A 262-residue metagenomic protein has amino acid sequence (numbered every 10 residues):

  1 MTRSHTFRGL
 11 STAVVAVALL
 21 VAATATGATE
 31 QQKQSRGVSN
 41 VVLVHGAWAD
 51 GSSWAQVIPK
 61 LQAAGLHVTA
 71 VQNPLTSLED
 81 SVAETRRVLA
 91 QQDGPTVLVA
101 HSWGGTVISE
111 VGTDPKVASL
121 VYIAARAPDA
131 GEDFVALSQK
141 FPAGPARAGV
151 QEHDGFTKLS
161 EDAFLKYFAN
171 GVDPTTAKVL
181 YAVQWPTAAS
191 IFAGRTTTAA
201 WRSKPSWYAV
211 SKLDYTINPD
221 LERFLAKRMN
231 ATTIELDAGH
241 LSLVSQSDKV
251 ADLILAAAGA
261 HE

Functional and structural regions predicted by a protein language model:
T12-A22: Bacterial N-terminal signal peptides
K33-G94, G144: Active-site catalytic motif of lipid deacylating hydrolases and related acyltransferases
V71-N73, I234-G239: Short glycine-rich catalytic loops that host catalytic nucleophiles or stabilize transition states across multiple
V99-G104, I108: Gly/Ala-rich beta-loop-alpha elbow adjacent to hydrolase catalytic centers
T113-E161, A188-I191: Flexible "cap/lid" loop of the alpha/beta hydrolase fold
V179-A200: Active-site nucleophile elbow and catalytic-triad environment of alpha/beta-hydrolase enzymes
Y208-V210: Short beta-strand/loop motif that positions the catalytic acidic residue of the alpha/beta-hydrolase fold
K212-D237, V244, A257: Conserved loop-alpha-helix segment in the C-terminal half of the alpha/beta-hydrolase fold that carries the catalytic
